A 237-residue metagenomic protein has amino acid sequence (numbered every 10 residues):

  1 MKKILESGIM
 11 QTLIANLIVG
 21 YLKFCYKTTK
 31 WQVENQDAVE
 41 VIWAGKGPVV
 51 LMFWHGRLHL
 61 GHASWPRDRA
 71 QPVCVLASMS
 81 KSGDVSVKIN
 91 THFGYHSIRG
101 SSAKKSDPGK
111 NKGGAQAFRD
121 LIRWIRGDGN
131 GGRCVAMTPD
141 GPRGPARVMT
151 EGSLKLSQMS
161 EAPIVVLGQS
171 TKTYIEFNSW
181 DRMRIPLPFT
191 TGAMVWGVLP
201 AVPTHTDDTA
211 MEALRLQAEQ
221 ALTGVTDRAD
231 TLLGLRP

Functional and structural regions predicted by a protein language model:
M1-S64, Q217-P237: Membrane-anchoring hydrophobic helices of lipid-metabolizing enzymes
P48-V50, P72, G132-A136: Residue-level preference for the first positions of well-ordered beta-strands
V50-K110: Catalytic core of membrane glycerolipid acyltransferases/transacylases, capturing the structured, soluble-facing
S82-D84, S106, P145, T171-I175: Short gly/pro/ser/thr-enriched loop/turn and capping motifs at secondary-structure boundaries
A117-L156, S160: Catalytic-site beta-strand/loop segments enriched in glycine and acidic/polar residues
R147-D208: A cross-family acyltransferase "interaction/gating" segment
